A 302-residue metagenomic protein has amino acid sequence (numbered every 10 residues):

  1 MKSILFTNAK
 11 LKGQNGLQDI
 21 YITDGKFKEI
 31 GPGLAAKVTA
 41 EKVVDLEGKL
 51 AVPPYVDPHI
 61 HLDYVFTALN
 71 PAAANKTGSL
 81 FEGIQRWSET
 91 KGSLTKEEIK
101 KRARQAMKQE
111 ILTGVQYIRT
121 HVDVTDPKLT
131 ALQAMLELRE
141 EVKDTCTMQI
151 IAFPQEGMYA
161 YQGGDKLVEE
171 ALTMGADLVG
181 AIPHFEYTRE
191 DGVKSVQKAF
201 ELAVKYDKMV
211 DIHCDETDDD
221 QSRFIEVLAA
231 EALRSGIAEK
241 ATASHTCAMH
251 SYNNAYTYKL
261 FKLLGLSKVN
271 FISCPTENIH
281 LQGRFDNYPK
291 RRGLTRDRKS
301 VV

Functional and structural regions predicted by a protein language model:
M1-V38: N-terminal metal-binding scaffold of metallo-dependent hydrolase/deaminase domains
K2-N8, A36-G78: Replace "His-x-His-based motif
A9, G25, G48, H59 (+5 more regions): Divalent metal-coordination and catalytic microenvironments
F66-I99, G175, F224-T242, K268-N270 (+1 more regions): Active-site gating loops and adjacent loop-to-helix segments of metal-dependent hydrolytic enzymes
E82-S93, K100-T130, M135-L136, D144-E156 (+4 more regions): Divalent metal-dependent hydrolysis catalytic cores, especially in the metallo-beta-lactamase
E98-M107, Y159-E170: Short, acidic/polar
T130-D144, Y161-T242, T246-N270, D286-V302: Histidine/acidic residue-rich metal-binding segments in metalloenzymes
